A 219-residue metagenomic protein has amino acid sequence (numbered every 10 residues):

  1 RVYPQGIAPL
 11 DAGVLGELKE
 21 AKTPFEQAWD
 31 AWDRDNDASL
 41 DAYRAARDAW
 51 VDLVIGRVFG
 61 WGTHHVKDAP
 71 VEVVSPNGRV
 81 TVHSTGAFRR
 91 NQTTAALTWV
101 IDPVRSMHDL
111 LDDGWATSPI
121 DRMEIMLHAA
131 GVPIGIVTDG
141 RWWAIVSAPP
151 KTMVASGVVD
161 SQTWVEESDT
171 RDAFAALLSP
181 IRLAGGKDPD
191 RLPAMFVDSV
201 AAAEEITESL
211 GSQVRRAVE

Functional and structural regions predicted by a protein language model:
R1-D41, Q92-E219: Short, basic/polar, glycine-containing "phosphate-handling" surface segments that engage DNA
G6-L10, F59, T63-T93: Active-site metal-binding core of divalent-cation-utilizing nuclease and nuclease-like domains
N36-P70: Acidic-basic catalytic patches of nuclease active cores, encompassing PD-(D/E)XK and other metal-cofactor nuclease
G56, G60, F88, P103 (+1 more regions): Generic ordered-secondary-structure signal
